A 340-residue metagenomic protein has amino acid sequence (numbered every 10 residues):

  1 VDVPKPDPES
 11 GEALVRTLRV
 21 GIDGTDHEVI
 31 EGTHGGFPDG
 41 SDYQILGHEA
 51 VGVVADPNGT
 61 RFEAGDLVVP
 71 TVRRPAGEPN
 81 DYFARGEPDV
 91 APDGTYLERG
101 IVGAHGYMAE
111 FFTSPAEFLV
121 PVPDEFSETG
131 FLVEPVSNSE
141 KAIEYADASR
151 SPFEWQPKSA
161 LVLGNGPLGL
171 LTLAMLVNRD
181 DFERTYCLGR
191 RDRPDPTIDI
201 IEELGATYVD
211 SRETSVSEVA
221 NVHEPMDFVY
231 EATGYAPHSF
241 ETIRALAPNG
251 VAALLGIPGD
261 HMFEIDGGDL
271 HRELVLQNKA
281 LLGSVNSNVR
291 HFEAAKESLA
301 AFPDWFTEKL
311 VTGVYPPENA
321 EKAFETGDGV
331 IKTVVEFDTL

Functional and structural regions predicted by a protein language model:
P6-V20, H34-Y82, F118, P123-E125: Glycine-rich beta-strand-centered segment in the early N-terminal region that forms part of a ligand/cofactor-binding
P75-S159: NAD(P)H dinucleotide-binding glycine-rich loop of Rossmann-like/cofactor-binding domains, especially the beta1-alpha1
E125-E213: Mid-domain Rossmann-like dinucleotide-binding core that forms the NAD(H)/NADP(H) cofactor-binding site
T214-E224: Short amphipathic alpha-helix with an adjacent loop that forms part of the alpha/beta core around
M226-A232, V251: Short SAM/SAH-binding signature in class I
A236-A301, F337-L340: Glycine-rich phosphate-binding loop and adjacent beta-alpha segment of Rossmann(oid) nucleotide-cofactor-binding
F240, V289-L340: C-terminal hydrophobic helical "lid"/dimerization subdomain of Rossmann-like NAD(P)H-dependent oxidoreductases
